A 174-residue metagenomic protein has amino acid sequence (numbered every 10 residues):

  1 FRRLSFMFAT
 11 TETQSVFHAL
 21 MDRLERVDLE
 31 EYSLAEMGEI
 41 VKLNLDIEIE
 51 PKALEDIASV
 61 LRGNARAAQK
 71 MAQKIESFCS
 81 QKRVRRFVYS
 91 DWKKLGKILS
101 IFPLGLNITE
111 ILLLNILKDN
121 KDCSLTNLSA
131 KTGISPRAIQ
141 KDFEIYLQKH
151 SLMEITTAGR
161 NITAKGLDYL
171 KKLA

Functional and structural regions predicted by a protein language model:
F1-A9: AAA+/SF3 P-loop NTPase mechanochemical coupling elements
T10-T11, E25-M37: Conserved AAA+ ATPase "SRH/arginine-finger" region at the nucleotide-binding site
L34-E55: Helix-loop-helix "sensor" segment of P-loop NTPases
L54, A72, S77-F102, E110 (+2 more regions): Conserved C-terminal helix/linker of AAA+ ATPases
E55-V60, R66-Q81, L112-N115, E144-I145: C-terminal helical "lid" of AAA+/P-loop NTPase domains
N64, F102, S135-I139: Short coil turns linking two alpha-helices in DNA-binding domains
L106-C123: Short amphipathic alpha-helical interface segments
K118-A174: Terminal-proximal interaction/regulatory segments of ATP-powered molecular machines
